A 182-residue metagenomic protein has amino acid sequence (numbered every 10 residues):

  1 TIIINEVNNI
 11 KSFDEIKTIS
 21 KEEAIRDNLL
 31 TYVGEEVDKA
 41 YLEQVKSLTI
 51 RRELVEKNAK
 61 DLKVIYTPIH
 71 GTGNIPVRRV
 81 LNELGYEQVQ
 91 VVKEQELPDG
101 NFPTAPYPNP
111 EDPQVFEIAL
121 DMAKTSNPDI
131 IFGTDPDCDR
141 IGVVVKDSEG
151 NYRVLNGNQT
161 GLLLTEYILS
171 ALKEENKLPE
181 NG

Functional and structural regions predicted by a protein language model:
T1-K11, E15, P108-G133, C138 (+3 more regions): Phosphate/diphosphate-binding loops
T1-V115: Gly/Ser/Thr-enriched, mixed-charge loops and adjacent short helices that form phosphate/oxyanion-binding elements
N5-V33, D147-G182: Proline/glycine-rich low-complexity loops and linkers
R52-K57, N82-V91, D121-I131, K146-R153 (+1 more regions): Secondary-structure transition/capping motifs at alpha-helix termini and the adjoining loop/turn into the next element
I65-I69, V92-Q95, I131-D135, I141-K146: Generic beta-strand/beta-sheet core signal
R79, T104, E117, I168-S170 (+1 more regions): Surface-exposed beta-strand edges and their flanking turn/coil or helix-capping segments
P98, R140, G150-N151: Glycine-rich, flexible loop/turn motifs
